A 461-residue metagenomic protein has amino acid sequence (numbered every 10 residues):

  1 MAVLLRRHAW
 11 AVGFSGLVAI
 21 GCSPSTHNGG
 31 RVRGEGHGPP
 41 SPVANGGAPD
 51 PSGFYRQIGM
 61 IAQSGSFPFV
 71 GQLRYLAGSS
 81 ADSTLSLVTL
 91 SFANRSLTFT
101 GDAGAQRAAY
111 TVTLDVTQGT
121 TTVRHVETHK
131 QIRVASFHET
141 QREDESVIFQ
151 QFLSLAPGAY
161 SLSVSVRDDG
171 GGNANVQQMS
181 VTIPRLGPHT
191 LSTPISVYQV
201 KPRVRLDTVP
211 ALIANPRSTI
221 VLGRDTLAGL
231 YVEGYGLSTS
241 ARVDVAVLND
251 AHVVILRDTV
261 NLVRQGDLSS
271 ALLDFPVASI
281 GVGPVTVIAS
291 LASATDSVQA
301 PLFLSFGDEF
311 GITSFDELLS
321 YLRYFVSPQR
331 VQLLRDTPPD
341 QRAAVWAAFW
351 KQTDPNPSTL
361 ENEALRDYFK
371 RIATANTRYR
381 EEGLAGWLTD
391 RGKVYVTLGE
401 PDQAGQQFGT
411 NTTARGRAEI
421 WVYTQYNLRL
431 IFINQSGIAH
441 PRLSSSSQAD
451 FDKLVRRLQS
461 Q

Functional and structural regions predicted by a protein language model:
M1-V12: Bacterial N-terminal signal peptides that target proteins for export
L4-L5, L17, L114: Leucine-biased recognition of intrinsically disordered, low-complexity hydrophobic segments
A11-G21: Bacterial N-terminal signal peptides
F14, L114, V394: Short hydrophobic/aromatic patches on the structural cores and recognition surfaces of FHA
S23-V282, S293-R323: Intrinsically disordered, low-complexity terminal regions enriched in Ser/Thr/Pro/Gly and charged residues
H252-V254, G266, S279-I280, F303-Q461: Residues within mature, well-folded domains
